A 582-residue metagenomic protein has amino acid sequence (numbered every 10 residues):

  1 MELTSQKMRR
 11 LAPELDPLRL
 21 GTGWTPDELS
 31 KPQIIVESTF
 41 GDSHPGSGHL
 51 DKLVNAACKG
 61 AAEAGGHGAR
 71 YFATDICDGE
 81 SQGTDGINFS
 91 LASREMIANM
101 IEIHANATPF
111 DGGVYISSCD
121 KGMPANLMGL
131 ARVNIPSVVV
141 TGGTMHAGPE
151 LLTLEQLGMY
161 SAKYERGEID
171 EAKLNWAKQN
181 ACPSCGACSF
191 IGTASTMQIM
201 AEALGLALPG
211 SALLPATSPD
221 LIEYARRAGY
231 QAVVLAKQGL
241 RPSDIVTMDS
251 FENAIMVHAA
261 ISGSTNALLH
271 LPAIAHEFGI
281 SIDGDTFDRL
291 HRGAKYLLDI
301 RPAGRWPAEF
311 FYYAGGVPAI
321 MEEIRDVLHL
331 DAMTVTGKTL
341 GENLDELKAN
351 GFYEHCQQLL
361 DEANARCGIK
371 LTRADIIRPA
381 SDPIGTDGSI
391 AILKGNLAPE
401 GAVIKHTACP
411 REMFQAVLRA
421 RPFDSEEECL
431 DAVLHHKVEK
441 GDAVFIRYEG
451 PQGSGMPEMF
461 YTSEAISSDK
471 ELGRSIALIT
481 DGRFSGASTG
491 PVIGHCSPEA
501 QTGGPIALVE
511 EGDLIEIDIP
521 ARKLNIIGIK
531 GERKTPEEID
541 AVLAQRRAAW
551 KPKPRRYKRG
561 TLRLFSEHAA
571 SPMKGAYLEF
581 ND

Functional and structural regions predicted by a protein language model:
M1-G46, L53-T74, G79, D85-S90 (+5 more regions): Catalytic or ion-coupling anion/metal-binding cores of large enzyme and transporter domains
S90-R94, A98: Well-ordered mid-protein domain cores that form the structural environment of catalytic cofactors
A105-N126, S137-T141: A short, small-residue-rich loop immediately preceding and capping a beta-strand
